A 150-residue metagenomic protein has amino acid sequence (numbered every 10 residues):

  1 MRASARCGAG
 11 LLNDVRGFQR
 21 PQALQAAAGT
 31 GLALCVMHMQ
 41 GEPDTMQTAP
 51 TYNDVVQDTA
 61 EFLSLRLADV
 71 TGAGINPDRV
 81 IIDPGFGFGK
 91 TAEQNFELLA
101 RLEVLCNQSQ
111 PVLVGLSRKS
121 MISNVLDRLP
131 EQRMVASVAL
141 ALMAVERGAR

Functional and structural regions predicted by a protein language model:
A5-R6, G10-D69, G89-R150: Active-site-adjacent loop and "lid" segments of alpha/beta metabolic enzymes
G72: Conserved phosphate-donor
N76-R79: Short acidic capping loops at alpha-helix termini that bridge into adjacent secondary structure
F86: Active-site metal-binding loops of divalent metal-dependent hydrolases
